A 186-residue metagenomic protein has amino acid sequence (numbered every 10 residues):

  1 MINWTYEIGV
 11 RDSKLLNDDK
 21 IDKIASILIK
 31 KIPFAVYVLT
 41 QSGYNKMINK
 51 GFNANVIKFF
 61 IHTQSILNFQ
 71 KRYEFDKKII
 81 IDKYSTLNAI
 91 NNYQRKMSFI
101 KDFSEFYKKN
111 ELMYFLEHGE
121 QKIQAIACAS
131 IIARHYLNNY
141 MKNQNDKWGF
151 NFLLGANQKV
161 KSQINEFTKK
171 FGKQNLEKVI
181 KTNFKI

Functional and structural regions predicted by a protein language model:
M1-I186: Acidic (Asp/Glu) carboxylate-rich active-site/surface patches
